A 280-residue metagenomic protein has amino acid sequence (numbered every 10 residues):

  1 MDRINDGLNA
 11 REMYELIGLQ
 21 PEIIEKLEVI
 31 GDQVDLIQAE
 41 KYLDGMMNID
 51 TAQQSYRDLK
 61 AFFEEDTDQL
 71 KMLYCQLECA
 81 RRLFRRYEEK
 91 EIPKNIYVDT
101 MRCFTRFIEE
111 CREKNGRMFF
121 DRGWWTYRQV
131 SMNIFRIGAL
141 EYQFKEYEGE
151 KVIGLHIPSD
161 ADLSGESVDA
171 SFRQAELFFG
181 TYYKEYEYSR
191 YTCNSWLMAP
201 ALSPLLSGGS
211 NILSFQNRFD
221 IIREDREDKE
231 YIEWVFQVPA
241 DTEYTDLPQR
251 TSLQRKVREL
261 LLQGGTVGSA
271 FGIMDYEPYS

Functional and structural regions predicted by a protein language model:
M1-L163, T181-R190, P204-S280: Non-catalytic substrate-recognition and accessory regions of acyl/acetyltransferase enzymes
S159-V168, M198-P200: Short acidic, S/G/P-rich loop/turn micro-motifs used as interaction or catalytic elements
S164-T181, Y191: Conserved acetyl-CoA-binding loop-helix of GNAT-fold acetyltransferases
R190-T192, A199: Extended, charge-biased low-complexity segments that typically form long amphipathic alpha-helices/coiled-coils
